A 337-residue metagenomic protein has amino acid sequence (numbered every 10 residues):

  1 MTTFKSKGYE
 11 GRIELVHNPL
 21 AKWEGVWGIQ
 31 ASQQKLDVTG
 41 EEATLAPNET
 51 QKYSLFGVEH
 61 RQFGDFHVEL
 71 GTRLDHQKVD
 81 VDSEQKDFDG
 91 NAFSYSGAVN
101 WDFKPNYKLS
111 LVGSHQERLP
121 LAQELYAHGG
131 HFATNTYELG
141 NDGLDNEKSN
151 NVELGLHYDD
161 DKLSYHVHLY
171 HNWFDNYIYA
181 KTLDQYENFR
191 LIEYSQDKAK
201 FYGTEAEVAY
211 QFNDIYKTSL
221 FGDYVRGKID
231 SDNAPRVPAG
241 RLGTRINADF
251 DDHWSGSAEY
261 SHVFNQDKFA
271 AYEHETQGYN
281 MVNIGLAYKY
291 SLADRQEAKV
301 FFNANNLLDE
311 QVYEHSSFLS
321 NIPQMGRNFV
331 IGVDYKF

Functional and structural regions predicted by a protein language model:
M1-D102, S114, Y158, L163-H171 (+2 more regions): Face-selective signature of the C-terminal outer-membrane beta-barrel domain
M1-K7, A43-Q51, Q85-N91, D142-K148 (+4 more regions): Replace "Gram-negative outer membrane beta-barrel proteins" with "bacterial and organellar outer membrane beta-barrel
M1-T2, D37-T44, D80-F88, Q123-H128 (+5 more regions): Outer-membrane beta-barrel translocator domains and adjoining extracellular loop/strand segments of Gram-negative
G11-H17, L55-R61, G97-W101, L154-Y158 (+7 more regions): Residues on the lipid-exposed face of transmembrane beta-strands in outer-membrane beta-barrel proteins
G25, Y170-F174, I192-F269: Gram-negative outer-membrane beta-barrel transporters
G25-I29, V68-L70, L109-L111, Y165-V167 (+6 more regions): Transmembrane beta-strands of outer-membrane beta-barrel proteins
D87-F88, S94-D102, K108, H115-H166 (+5 more regions): Outer-membrane beta-barrel signature, preferentially recognizing the C-terminal barrel domain of Gram-negative
E117-R118, W173-D175, H253, N265-D267 (+1 more regions): C-terminal beta-signal and adjacent terminal beta-strands/loops of Gram-negative outer-membrane beta-barrel proteins
